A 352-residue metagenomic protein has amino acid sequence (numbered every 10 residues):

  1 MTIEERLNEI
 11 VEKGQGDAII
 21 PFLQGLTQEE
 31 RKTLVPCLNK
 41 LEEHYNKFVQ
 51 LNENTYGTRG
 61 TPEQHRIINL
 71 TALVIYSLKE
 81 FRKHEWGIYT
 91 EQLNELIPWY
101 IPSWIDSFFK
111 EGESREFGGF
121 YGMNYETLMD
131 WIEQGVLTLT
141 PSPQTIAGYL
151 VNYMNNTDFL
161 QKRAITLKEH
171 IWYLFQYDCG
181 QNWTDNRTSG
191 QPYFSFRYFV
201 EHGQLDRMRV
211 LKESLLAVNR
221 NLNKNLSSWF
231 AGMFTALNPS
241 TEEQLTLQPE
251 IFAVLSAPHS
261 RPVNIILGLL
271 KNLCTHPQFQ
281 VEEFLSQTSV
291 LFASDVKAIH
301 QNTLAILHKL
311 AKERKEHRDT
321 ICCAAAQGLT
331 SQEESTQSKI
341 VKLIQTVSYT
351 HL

Functional and structural regions predicted by a protein language model:
T2-E9, I146-Y149, M154-I321, G328-Q337: Eukaryotic alpha-helical solenoid repeat scaffolds
T2-P192: Non-catalytic protein-protein interaction scaffold segments in large eukaryotic complex-forming proteins
I340-K342: Elongated alpha-helical scaffolds
T346-V347: Acidic, proline/serine/threonine- and glycine-rich low-complexity intrinsically disordered segments
T350-H351: Conserved small/polar residues in nucleotide/adenosyl-binding loops
